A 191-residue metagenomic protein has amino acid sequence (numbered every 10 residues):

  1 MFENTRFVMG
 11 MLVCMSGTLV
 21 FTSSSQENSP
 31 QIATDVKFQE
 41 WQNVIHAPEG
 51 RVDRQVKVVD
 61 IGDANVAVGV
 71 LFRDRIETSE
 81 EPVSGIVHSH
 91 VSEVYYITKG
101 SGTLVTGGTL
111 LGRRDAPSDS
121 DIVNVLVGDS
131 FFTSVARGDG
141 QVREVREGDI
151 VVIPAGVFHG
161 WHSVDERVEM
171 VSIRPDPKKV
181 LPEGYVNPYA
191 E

Functional and structural regions predicted by a protein language model:
M1-M11: Bacterial N-terminal signal peptides that target proteins for export
M9-V20: Bacterial N-terminal signal peptides
F21-S89, E183-E191: A short, N-terminal "cap"/entry segment at the start of jelly-roll beta-barrel domains of the cupin/DSBH fold
I86, E93-Y96, V142-R143, I150-V151: His/acidic/aromatic-lined binding-pocket segments of jelly-roll/cupin-type domains and related regulatory beta-sandwich
S89-L104, G108, S118-F132: Short, conserved beta-strand element in jelly-roll/cupin
A136-G140: Short alpha-helix capping/helix-loop boundary micro-motifs
E144-V164: Conserved metal-binding segment of the jelly-roll/cupin
E166-G184: A short hydrophobic beta-strand segment most commonly corresponding to one strand of the jelly-roll/cupin
